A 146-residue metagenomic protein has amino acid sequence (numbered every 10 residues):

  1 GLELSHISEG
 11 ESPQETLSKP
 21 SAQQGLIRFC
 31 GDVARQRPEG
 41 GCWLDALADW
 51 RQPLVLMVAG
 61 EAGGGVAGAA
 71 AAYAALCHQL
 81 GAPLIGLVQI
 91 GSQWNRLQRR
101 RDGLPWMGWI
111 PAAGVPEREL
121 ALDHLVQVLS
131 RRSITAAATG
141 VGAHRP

Functional and structural regions predicted by a protein language model:
L4-P13, K19-G40: Switch II (G3) loop of P-loop NTPases
Q14-G25, A67-A74, R145-P146: Charged, low-complexity, helix/coiled-coil-prone segments
F29-R131: Conserved catalytic-core segment of NTP-binding enzymes
Q127-P146: Charged phosphate-binding loop/patch that engages nucleotide di/tri-phosphates or the phosphate backbone of nucleic
